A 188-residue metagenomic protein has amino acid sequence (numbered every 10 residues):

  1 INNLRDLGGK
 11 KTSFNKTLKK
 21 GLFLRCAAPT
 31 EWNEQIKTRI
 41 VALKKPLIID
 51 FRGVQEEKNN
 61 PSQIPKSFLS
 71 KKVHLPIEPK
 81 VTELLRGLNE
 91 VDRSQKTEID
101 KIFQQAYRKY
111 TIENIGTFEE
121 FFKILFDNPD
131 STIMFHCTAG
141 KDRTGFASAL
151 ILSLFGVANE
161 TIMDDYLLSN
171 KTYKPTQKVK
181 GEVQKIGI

Functional and structural regions predicted by a protein language model:
I1-M134, F146-I188: Cys-dependent protein tyrosine phosphatase-like superfamily
A139, R143-T144: Ser/Thr-glycine-rich phosphate-binding loops at phosphate-binding pockets of nucleotides, nucleotide cofactors
